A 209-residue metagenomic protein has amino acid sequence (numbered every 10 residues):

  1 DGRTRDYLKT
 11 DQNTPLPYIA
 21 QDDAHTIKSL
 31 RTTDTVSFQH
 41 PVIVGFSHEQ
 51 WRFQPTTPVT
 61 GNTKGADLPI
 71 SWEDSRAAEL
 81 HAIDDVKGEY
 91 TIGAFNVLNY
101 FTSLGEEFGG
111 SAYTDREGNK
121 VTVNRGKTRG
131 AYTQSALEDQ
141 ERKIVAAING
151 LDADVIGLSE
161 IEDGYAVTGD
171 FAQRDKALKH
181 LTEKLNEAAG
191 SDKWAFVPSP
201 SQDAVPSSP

Functional and structural regions predicted by a protein language model:
D1-V123, Q140-V145: Extended non-catalytic accessory segments flanking core domains
E117-G126, A131-S135: Peri-functional-center coupling elements
Q134-P209: Active-site surface patch of divalent metal-dependent phosphodiester/phosphate bond hydrolases
